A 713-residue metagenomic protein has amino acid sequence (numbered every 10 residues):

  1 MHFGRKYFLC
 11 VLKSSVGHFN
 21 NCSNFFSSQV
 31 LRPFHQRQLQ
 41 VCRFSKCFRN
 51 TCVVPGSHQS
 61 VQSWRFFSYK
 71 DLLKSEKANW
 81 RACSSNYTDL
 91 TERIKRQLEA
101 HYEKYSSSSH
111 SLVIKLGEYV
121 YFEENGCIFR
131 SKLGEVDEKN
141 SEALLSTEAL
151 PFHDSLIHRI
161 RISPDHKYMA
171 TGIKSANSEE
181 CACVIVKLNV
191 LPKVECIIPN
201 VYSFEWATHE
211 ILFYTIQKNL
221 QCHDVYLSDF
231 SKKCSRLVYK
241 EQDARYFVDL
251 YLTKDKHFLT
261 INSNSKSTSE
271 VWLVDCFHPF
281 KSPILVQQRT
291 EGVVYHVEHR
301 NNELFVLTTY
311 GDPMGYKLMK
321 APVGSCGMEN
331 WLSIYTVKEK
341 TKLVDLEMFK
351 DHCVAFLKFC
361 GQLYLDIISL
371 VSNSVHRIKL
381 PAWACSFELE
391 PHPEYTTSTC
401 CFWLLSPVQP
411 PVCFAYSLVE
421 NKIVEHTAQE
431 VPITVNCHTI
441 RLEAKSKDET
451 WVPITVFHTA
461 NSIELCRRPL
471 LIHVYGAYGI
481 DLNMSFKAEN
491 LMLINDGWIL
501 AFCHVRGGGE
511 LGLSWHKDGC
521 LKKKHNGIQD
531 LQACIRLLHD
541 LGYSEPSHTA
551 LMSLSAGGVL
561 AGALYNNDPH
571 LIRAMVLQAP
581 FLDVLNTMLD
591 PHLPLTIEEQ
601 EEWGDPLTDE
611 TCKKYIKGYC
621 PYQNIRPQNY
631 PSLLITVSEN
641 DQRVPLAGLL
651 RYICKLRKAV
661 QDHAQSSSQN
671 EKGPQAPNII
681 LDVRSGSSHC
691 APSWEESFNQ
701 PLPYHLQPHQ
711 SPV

Functional and structural regions predicted by a protein language model:
H2-H18, S28-L370, N483, K487 (+2 more regions): Beta-propeller folds
H110-S111, L116-G126, L304-F305, G315 (+2 more regions): Structured, non-catalytic alpha/beta "coupling" segments that mediate domain-domain communication and provide generic
A149-F152, H158, V419, T427-A550 (+5 more regions): Cap/lid segment of the alpha/beta-hydrolase catalytic domain
F213, T260, W272-L273, F305-V306 (+16 more regions): Structured core elements
Q221-C222, R245, S267-S269, F280-K281 (+17 more regions): Flexible loop/turn segments at secondary-structure boundaries
T309, L405, H473-A477, S555 (+1 more regions): Glycine-rich His-Gly loop
G311, M348-D351, A355-F359, A444-T450 (+3 more regions): C-terminal substrate/ligand-recognition segments
V505-V713: Active-site-proximal cap/loop segments of hydrolase catalytic domains
